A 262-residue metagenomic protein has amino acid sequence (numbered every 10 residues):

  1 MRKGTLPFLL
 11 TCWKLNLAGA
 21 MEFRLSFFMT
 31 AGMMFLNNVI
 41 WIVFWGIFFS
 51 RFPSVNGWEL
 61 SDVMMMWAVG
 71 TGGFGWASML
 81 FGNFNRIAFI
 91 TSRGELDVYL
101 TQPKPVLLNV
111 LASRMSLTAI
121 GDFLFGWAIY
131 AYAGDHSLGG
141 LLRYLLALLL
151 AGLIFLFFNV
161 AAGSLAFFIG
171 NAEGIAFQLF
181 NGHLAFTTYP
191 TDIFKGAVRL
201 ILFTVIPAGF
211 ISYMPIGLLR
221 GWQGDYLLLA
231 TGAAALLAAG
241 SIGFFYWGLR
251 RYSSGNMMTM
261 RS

Functional and structural regions predicted by a protein language model:
M1-S262: Hydrophobic transmembrane alpha-helices and immediately adjacent juxtamembrane helices of multi-pass inner-membrane
